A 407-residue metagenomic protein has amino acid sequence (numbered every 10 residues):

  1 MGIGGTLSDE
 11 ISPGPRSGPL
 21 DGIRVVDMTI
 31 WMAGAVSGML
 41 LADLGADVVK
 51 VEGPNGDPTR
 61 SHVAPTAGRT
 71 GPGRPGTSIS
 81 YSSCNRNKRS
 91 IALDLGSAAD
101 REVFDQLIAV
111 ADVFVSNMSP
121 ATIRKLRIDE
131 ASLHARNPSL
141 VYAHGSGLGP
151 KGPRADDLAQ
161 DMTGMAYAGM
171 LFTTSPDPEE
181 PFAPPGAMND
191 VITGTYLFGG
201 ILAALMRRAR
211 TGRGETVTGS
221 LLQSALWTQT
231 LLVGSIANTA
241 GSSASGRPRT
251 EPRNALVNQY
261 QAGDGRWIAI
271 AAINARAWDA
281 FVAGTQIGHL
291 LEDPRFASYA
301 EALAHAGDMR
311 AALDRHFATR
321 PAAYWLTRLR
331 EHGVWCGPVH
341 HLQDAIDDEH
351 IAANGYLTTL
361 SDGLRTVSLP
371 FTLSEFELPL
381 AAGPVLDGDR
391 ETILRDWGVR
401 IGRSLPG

Functional and structural regions predicted by a protein language model:
G2-R213, A312, L360, V385 (+1 more regions): N-terminal helix-loop segment corresponding to the beta1-alpha1 unit of nucleotide/adenylate-binding folds
N55, G147-G149, L221-L226, D264 (+2 more regions): Glycine-rich beta-alpha junction loops
P72-G73, Y81, R247-P252, N258-Q259 (+2 more regions): Short Gly/Pro-enriched turn/cap motifs at secondary-structure boundaries
P150, P178-A187, A209-A225, S245-P252 (+1 more regions): Conserved Rossmann-fold dehydrogenase catalytic segment
A168, G194-G214, W227, L231-T239 (+1 more regions): Oxidoreductase and adenylate-handling cofactor-binding alpha/beta cores
E179-N189, Q261-R266, F376-E377: Flexible glycine/proline-enriched surface loops and loop-helix/loop-strand junctions
T250-E251, L256-H332, C336, G402-R403: Aromatic-enriched alpha-helical interface/lid elements that frame and gate functional surfaces
R330-L380: A glycine-rich dinucleotide-binding beta-alpha-beta segment and adjacent secondary-structure elements that constitute
